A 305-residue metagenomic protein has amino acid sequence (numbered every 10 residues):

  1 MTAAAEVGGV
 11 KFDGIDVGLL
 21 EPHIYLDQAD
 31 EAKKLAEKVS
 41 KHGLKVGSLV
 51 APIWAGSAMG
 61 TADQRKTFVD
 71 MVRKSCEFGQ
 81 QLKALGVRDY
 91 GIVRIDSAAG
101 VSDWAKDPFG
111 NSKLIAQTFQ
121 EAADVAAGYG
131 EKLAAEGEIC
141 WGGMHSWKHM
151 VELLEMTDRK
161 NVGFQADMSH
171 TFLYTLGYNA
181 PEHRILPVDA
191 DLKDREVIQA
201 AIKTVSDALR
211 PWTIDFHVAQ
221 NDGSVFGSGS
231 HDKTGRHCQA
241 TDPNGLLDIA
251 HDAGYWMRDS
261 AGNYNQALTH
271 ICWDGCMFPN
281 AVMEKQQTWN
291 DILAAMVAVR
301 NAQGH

Functional and structural regions predicted by a protein language model:
M1-E21, F78-D89: Catalytic domains of carbohydrate-active enzymes, especially glycoside hydrolases
M1-V10, S40, A84, M144-H305: Histidine-acidic metal/acid-base catalytic patches
D13-S40, S97, D103: Glycine-rich, proline-tolerant flexible connector loops at the mouths of alpha/beta enzymes
G14-D16, S48, R88, I92-R94 (+4 more regions): Conserved beta-strand positions in the central sheet of alpha/beta enzyme cores
L19-E21, P52-A55, S97-V101, G137-W141 (+3 more regions): Active-site-proximal loop/turn and secondary-structure-junction residues that shape catalytic pockets, frequently
E21-H23, A55-G60, V101-K106, F226-G227 (+1 more regions): A short acidic, helix-capping loop that chelates divalent metal ions and anchors anionic groups
Q28, A32, R65-S75, S112-I115 (+6 more regions): Aromatic/hydrophobic pocket-lining residues that form the small-molecule binding cavity in soluble enzyme cores
K38-K41, K45, S57-F164: Active-site acidic/histidine proton-transfer and metal-coordination neighborhood in alpha/beta enzyme cores
